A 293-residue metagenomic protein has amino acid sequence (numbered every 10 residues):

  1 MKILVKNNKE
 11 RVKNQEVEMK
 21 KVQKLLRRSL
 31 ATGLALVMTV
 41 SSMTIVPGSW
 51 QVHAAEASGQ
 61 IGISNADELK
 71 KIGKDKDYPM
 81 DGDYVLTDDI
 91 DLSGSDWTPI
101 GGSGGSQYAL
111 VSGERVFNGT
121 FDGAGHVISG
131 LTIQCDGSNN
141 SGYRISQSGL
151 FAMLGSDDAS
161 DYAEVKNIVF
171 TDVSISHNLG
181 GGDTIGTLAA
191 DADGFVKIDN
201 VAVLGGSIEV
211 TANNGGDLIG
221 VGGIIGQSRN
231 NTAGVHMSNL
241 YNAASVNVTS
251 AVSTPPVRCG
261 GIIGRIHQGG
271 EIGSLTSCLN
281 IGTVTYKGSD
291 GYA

Functional and structural regions predicted by a protein language model:
M1-G33: Bacterial Sec-dependent N-terminal signal peptides
L34, M38-S42: Hydrophobic core
V46-A293: Surface-exposed repetitive/solenoidal architectures
